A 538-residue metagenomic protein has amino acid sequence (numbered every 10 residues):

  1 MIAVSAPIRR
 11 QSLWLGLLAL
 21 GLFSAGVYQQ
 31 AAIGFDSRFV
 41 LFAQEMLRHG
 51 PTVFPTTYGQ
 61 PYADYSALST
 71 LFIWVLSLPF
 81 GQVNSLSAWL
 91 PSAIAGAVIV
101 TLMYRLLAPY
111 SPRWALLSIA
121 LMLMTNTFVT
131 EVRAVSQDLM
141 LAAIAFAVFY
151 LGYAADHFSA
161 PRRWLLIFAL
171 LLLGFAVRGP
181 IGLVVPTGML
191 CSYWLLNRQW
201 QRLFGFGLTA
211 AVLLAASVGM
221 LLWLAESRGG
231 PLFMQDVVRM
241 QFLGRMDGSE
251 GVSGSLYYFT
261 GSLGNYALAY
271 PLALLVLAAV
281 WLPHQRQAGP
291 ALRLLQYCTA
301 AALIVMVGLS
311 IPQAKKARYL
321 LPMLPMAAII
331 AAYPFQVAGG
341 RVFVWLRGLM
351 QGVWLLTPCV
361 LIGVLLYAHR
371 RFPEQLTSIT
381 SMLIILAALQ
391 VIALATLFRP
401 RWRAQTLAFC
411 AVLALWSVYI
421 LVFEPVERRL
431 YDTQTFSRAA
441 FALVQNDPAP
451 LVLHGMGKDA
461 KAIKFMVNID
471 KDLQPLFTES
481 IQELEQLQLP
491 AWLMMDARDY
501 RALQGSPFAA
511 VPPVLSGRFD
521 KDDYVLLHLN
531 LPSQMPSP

Functional and structural regions predicted by a protein language model:
A19, S118-L123, L171: Short helix- or helix-capping micro-motifs that position conserved polar/aromatic residues at function-defining sites
Y28-E45, P51-F54, Q60-F72, Q82-L86 (+3 more regions): Extracytoplasmic catalytic/substrate-binding loops of multi-pass membrane glycan-assembly enzymes
F39-F42, A169-L170, V177, G182-A314 (+3 more regions): Transmembrane-lumen/periplasm boundary regions of multi-pass, lipid-linked membrane glycan transferases
S85, W89, T130-L141: Short acidic/glycine- and proline-prone juxtamembrane loop motifs at membrane-interface regions of multi-pass membrane
L90-Y110: Transmembrane-helix motifs of polytopic, lipid-linked glycan transferases
L102, L121, L141-H157, L190 (+1 more regions): Specific aromatic-rich, kink-prone transmembrane helix
A108-P109, R113, V148-W164, F335-A338: Membrane-interface transmembrane helices that cradle and orient dolichyl/undecaprenyl
L165, A169, W281-P538: Membrane-embedded architecture of ER/inner-membrane glycosylation machinery
